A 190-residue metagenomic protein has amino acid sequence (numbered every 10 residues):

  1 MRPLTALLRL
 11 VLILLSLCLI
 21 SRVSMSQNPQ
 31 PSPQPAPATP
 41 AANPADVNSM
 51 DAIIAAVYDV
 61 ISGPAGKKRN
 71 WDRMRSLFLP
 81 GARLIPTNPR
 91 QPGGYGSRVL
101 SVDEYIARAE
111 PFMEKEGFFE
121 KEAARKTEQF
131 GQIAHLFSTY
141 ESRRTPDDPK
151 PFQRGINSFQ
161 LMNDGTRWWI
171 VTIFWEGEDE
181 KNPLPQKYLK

Functional and structural regions predicted by a protein language model:
M1-L7: N-terminal secretory signal peptides that target proteins for export/translocation
R9-R22: Bacterial N-terminal signal peptides
Q27-S76, L189-K190: Short, low-complexity N-terminal intrinsically disordered segments enriched in polar/charged residues
N28-S32, H135, R154-P183: Short beta-strand edge/turn micro-motifs at domain boundaries
A56-P64, L77-I85, R108-F112: Structured segments of extracytoplasmic/periplasmic soluble domains in secreted or envelope-associated proteins
V57, M74, A82, L136 (+1 more regions): Hydrophobic pocket/interface hotspot
R83-L84, R90-D148: Surface-exposed, charged secondary-structure patches
Y95-R98, D147-P151, D179-K187: A short, polar/proline- and glycine-enriched secondary-structure boundary/capping micro-motif
